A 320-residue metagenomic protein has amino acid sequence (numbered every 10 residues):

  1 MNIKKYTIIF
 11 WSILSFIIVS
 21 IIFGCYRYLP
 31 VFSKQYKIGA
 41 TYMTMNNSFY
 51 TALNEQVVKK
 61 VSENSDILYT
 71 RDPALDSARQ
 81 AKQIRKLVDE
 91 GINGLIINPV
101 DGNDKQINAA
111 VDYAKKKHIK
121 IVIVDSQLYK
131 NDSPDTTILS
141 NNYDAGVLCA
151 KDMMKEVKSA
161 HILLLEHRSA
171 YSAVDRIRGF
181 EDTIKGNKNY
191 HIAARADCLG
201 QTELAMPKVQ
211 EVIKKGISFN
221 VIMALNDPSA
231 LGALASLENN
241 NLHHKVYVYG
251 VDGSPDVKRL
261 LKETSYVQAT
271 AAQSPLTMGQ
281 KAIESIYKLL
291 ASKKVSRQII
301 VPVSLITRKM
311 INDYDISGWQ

Functional and structural regions predicted by a protein language model:
F10-W11, I22-Y26, S274-Q320: Hinge/cleft segment of the Venus flytrap/periplasmic-binding protein
G39, I92-D101, K120-V124, L163-L164 (+4 more regions): Periplasmic-binding protein-like
G39-Q56, K60, L68-K82, K86 (+3 more regions): Extracytoplasmic "Venus flytrap"
F49-E63, A145-C149, S172-Y190, L204 (+4 more regions): Short, solvent-exposed amphipathic alpha-helices that sit in or adjacent to ligand/effector-binding or catalytic
V57, V147-Y190, A194-R195, I286 (+1 more regions): An alpha-beta-alpha
Q80, T137-I162, L204-M206, S254-V257 (+1 more regions): Hydrophobic alpha-helical segments within soluble ligand-binding/sensing domains
V100-A114, F180, L199-K258: Hydrophobic alpha-helical
D104, A109-D144, S254-E263: Flexible loop/hinge segments that line or gate small-molecule binding clefts
